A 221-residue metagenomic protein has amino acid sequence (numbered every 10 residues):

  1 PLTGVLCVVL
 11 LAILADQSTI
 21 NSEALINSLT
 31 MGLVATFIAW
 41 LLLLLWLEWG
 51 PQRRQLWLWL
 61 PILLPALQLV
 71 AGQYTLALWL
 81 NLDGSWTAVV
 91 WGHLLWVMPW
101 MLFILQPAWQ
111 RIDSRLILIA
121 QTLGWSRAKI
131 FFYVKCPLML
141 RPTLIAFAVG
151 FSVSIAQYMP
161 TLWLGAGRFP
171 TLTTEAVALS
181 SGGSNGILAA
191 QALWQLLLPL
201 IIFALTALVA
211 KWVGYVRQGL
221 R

Functional and structural regions predicted by a protein language model:
P1-Q110, V134, L138-M159, W163-G165 (+1 more regions): Membrane-water interface segments at the C-terminal ends of transmembrane alpha-helices in multi-pass inner-membrane
E23, N27, L118, A178: Conserved adenine-binding aromatic site and its adjacent loop/helix in ATP-hydrolyzing domains
A108-L118, R127, L140, I155-A156 (+2 more regions): Transmembrane helix boundary and interhelical loop/hinge segments in multi-pass membrane proteins
I119-A120, I130, V134, A176: Hydrophobic positions on the alpha-helical face of helix-turn-helix-like DNA-binding modules
L123-W125, P137: Glycine/proline-centered hinge or cleavage motifs at structural transition points of membrane proteins
A156-G186, L220-R221: Glycine-rich helix-loop "coupling/hinge" segments at transmembrane-helix boundaries in multipass transporters
A210-R221: Short cytosolic juxtamembrane segments of multi-pass membrane proteins
